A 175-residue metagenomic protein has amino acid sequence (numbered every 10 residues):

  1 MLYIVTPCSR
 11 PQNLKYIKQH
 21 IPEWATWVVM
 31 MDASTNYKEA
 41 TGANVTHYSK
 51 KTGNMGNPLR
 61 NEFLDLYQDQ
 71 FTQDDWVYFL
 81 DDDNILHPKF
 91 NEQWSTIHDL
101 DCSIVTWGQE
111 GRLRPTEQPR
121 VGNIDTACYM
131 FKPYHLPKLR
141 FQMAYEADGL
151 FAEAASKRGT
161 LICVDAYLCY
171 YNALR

Functional and structural regions predicted by a protein language model:
T6, W24-N36, H47-K50: Short beta-strand/loop segment that forms part of the nucleotide-sugar
T6-W24: Short, well-formed alpha-helical segments that are part of the catalytic scaffolds of diverse glycosyltransferases
T35-Q73: Active-site-proximal specificity loops/subdomain of glycosyltransferases
Q73-I85: Short beta-strand-to-loop acidic/aromatic patch adjacent to the donor-nucleotide binding site
K89-E110: Conserved donor-nucleotide/metal-binding helix-loop-beta segment in metal-dependent transferases, i.e., the alpha-helix
E110-G111, A127-C128, V164-R175: Active-site donor/metal-binding and catalytic loop motifs of nucleotide-sugar-dependent glycosylation enzymes
R112-M130: A recurrent flexible, glycine/aromatic-enriched loop bordering the glycosyltransferase active site that acts as
Y145-F151: Acidic donor-binding loop at a coil-to-helix junction in glycosyltransferase catalytic cores that engages
